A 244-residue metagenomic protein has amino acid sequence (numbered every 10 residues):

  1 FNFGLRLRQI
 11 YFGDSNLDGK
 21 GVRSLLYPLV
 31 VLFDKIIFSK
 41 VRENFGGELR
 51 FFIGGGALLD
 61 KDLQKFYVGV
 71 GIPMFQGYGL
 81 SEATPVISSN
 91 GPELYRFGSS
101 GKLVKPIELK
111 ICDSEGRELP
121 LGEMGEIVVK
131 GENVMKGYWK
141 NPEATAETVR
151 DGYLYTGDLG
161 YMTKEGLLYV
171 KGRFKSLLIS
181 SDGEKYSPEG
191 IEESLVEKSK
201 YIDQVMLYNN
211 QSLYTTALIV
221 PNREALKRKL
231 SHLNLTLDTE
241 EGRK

Functional and structural regions predicted by a protein language model:
F1-Y95, E108, K200: Gly/Ser/Thr-rich phosphate-binding loop
S39, K65, G98, E143 (+1 more regions): Active-site phosphate/pyrophosphate- and oxyanion-stabilizing loops and adjacent acidic/basic residues in soluble
N44, G55, F66, V70-P73 (+6 more regions): Generic, well-ordered alpha-helical scaffold segments in large soluble proteins
S89-L94, W139-E143, E189: Short Pro/Gly-enriched beta-strand edge/turn motifs at strand-loop
S99-I111, N234-D238: Short, basic, helix/turn surface patches
L103, K110-G122, E126-S180: Conserved ATP-binding/catalytic segment of the ANL
G131, K136-G137, L159-K244: AMP-binding/adenylate-forming catalytic core of the ANL superfamily
